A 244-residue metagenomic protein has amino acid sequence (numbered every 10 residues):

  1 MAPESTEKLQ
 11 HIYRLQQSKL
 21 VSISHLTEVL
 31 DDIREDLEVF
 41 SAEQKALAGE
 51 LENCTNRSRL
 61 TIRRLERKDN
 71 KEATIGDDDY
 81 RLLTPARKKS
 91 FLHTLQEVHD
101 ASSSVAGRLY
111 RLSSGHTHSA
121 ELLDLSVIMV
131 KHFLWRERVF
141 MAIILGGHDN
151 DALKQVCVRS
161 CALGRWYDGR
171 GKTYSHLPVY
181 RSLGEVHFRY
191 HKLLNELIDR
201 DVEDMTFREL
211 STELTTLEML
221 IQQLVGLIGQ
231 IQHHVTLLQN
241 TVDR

Functional and structural regions predicted by a protein language model:
M1-R244: N-terminal membrane-sensor/transducer module of prokaryotic signaling receptors
